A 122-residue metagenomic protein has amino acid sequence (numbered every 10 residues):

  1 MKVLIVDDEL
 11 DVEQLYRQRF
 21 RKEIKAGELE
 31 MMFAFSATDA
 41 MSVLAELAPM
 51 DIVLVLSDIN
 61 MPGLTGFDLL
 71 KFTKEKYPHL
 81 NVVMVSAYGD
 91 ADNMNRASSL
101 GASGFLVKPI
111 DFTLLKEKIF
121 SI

Functional and structural regions predicted by a protein language model:
D8, K108: A Lys-centered signature of the CheY-like receiver
L10-F33: Two-component/phosphorelay signaling modules centered on CheY-like receiver
S36-D39, T65-D68: Acidic catalytic/metal-coordinating carboxylates
P49-L56: Active-site beta3 strand of CheY-like receiver
M61: Receiver (REC) domain active-site loop signature in two-component systems and cognate sites in sensor histidine kinases
D68, G89-G104, L114-E117: Alpha4 helix (beta4-alpha4-beta5 surface) of REC/receiver domains from two-component response regulators
D111, F120: Receiver (REC) domain switch/active-site region of two-component response regulators
